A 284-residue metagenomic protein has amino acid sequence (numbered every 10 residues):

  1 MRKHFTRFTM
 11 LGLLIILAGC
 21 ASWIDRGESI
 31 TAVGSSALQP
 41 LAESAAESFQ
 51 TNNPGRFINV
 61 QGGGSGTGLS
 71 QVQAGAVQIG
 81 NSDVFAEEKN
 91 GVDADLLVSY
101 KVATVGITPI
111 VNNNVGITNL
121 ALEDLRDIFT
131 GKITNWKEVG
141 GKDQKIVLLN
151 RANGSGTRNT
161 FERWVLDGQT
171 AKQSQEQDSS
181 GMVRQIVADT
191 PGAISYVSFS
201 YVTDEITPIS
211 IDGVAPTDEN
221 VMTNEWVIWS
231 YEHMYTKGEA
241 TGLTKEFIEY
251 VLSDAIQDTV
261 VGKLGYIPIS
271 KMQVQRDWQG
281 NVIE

Functional and structural regions predicted by a protein language model:
M1-T9: Bacterial N-terminal signal peptides that target proteins for export
C20-E284: Exported/periplasmic ABC-transporter solute-binding proteins
